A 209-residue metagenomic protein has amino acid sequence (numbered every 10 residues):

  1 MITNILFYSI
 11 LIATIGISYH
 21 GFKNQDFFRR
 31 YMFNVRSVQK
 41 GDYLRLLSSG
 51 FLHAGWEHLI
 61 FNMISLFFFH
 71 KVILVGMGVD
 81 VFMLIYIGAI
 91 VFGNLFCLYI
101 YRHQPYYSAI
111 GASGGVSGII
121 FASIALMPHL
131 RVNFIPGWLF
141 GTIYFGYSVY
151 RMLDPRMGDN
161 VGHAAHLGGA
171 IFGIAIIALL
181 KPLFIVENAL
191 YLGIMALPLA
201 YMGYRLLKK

Functional and structural regions predicted by a protein language model:
M1-K209: A detector for small-residue-rich transmembrane helices and their helix-helix packing motifs
